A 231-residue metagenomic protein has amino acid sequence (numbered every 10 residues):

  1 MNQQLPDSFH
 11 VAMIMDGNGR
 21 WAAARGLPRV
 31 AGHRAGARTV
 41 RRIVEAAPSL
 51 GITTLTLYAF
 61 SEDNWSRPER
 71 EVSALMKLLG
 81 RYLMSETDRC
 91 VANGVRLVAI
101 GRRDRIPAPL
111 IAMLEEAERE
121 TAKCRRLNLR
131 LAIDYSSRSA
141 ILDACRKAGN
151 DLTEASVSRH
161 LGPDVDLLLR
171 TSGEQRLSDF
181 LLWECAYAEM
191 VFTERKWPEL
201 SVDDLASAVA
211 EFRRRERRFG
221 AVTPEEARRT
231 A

Functional and structural regions predicted by a protein language model:
M1-A231: Flexible, compositionally biased loop and terminal segments
